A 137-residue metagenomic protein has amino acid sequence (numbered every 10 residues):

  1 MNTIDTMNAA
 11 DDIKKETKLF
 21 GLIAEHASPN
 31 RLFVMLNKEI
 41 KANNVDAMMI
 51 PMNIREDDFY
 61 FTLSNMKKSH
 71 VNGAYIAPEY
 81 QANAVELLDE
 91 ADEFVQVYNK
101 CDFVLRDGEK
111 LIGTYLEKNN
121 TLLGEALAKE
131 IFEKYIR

Functional and structural regions predicted by a protein language model:
M1-N2, E93: An N-terminal domain-start capping segment
N2-E16: Positively charged, low-complexity intrinsically disordered leader regions
I13-F132: Phosphate/diphosphate ligand-binding glycine-rich loop within oxidoreductases
K134-R137: An alpha-beta-alpha
